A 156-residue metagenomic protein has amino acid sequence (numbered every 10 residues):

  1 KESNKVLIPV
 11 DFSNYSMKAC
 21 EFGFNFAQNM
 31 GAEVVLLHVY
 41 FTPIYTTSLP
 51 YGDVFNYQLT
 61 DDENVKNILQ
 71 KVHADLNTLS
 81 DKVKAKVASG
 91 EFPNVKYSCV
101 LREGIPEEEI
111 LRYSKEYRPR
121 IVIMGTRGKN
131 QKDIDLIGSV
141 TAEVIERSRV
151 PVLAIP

Functional and structural regions predicted by a protein language model:
K1, E108, R112-P156: Gly/Ser-rich helix-loop-strand patches that form or flank binding pockets for ribonucleotide-derived cofactors
E2-D62, A88-S89: Small/aliphatic-rich secondary-structure junction motif
F22, K71-V83, E109: Short, solvent-exposed amphipathic alpha-helices that sit in or adjacent to ligand/effector-binding or catalytic
A32, V95-Y97, V150: A structural micro-motif
L37, S98-R102, L153: General small-molecule cofactor/ligand-binding pocket signal
N56-D75: A short acidic, glycine-rich active-site loop that binds or catalyzes chemistry on phosphate/adenosine moieties
D81-V122: Structural beta-alpha unit
